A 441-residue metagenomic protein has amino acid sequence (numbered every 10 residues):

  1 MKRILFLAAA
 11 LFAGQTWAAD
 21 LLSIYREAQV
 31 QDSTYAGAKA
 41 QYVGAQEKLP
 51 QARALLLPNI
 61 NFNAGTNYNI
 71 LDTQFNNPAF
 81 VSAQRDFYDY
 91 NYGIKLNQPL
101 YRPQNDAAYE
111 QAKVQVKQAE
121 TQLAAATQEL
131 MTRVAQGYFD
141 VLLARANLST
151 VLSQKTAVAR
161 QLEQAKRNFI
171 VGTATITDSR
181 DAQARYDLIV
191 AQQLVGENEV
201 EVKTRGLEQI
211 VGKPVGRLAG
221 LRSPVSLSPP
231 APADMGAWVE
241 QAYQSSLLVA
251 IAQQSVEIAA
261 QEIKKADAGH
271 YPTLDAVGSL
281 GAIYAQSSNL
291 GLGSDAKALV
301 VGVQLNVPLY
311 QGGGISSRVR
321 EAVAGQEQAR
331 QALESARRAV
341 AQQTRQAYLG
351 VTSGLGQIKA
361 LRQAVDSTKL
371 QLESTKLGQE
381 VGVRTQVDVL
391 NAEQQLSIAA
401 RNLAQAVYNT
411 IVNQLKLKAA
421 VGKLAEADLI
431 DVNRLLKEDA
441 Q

Functional and structural regions predicted by a protein language model:
M1-W17: Gram-negative bacterial Sec-dependent N-terminal signal peptides
F6, I70, N402-Q441: Acidic, low-complexity, intrinsically disordered peripheral segments
T16-G65, L71, Q98, V215 (+4 more regions): Bacterial Sec-pathway N-terminal export signals of envelope proteins
A36, N59-F80, D86, P99-A125 (+5 more regions): Small/polar (Gly/Ser/Thr/Ala-rich) solvent-exposed segments that form structured loops/beta-strands/short helices used
G37-A52, A126-T150, R160, R167 (+4 more regions): Amphipathic alpha-helical coiled-coil segments
T66, I94-Q98, V303-V307, A406: Residues on the lipid-exposed face of transmembrane beta-strands in outer-membrane beta-barrel proteins
Y90-I94, W238, L299-L305: Hydrophobic, lipid-facing positions within transmembrane beta-strands of outer-membrane proteins
E129-Q241, G350, G354, Q395-S397 (+1 more regions): Periplasmic alpha-helical coiled-coil/stalk elements that build and connect Gram-negative outer-membrane
